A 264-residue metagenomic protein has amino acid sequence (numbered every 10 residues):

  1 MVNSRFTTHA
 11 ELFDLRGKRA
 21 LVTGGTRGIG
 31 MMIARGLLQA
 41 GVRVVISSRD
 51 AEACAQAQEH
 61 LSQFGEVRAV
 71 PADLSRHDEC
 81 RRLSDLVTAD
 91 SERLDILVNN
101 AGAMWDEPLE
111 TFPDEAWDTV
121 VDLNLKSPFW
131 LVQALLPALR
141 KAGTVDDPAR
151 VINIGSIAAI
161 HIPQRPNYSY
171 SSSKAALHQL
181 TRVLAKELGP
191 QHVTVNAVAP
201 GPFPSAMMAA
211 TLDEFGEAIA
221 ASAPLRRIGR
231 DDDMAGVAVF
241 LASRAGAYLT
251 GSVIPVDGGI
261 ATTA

Functional and structural regions predicted by a protein language model:
V2-D14, V239, T250-A264: Short C-terminal tail/terminal secondary-structure segment of NAD(P)H-dependent dehydrogenase/reductase domains
R19, T26-R27: Conserved glycine-rich cofactor-binding loop
R93, V98, G189, T194 (+1 more regions): Short, small/polar-rich loop/turn modules that mediate ligand/substrate recognition or access, typified
P108-L109, P113-V121, M208, I219: Substrate-binding pocket helix/loop in short-chain dehydrogenase/reductase
V132, S173, T181: Active-site helix of classical SDR
P137, K186-E187, A247: Alpha-helical segment proximal to the catalytic Tyr-Lys
S156: Residue(s) in the substrate-gating loop at a strand-loop-helix junction that position the organic substrate next
